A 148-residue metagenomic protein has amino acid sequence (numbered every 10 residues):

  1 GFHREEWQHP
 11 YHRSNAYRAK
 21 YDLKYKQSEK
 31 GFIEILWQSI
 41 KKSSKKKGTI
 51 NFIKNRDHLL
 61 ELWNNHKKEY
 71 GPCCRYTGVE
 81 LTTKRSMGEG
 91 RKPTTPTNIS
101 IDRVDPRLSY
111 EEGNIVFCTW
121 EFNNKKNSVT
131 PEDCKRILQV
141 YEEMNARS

Functional and structural regions predicted by a protein language model:
G1-Y76, E111, E132-S148: Contiguous alpha-helical segments
E6-W7, R56-W63, Y76-F117, K126: Histidine-centered nuclease catalytic patch
W120-F122: C-terminal, surface-exposed recognition/capping segments
